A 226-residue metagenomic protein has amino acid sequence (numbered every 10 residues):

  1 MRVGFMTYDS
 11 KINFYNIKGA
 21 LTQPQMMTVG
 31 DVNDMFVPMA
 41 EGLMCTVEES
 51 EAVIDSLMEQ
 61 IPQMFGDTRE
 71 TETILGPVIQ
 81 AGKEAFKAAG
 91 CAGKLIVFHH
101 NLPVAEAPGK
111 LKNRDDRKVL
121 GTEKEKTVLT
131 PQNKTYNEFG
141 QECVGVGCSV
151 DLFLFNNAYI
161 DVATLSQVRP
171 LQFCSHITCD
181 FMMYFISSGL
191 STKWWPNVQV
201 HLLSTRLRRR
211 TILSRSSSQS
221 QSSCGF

Functional and structural regions predicted by a protein language model:
M1, M6, A20-T22, E59 (+8 more regions): Eukaryotic complex-assembly/interaction regions
M1-T46, S50, A81, A88-H99 (+1 more regions): Von Willebrand factor
R2-G4, K11, L21-M26, M58 (+8 more regions): Beta-strand-rich binding-surface signature of beta-sandwich/beta-barrel folds used to engage anionic ligands
K18-M27, V104, G109-T122, S166-Q172 (+1 more regions): Short secondary-structure boundary/capping segments
D34-C91, T127-T135, D161: Von Willebrand factor
Q60-R69, P108, L120-T127, C148-L154 (+2 more regions): Short interface patches used for recognition in eukaryotic signaling and trafficking proteins
A81-E84, A92-K94, N101-A163, I186: VWA/integrin I-like adhesion module and closely mimicked acidic/polar interface patches used
T130-F226: Acidic, polar loop-rich interaction surfaces within structured domains
